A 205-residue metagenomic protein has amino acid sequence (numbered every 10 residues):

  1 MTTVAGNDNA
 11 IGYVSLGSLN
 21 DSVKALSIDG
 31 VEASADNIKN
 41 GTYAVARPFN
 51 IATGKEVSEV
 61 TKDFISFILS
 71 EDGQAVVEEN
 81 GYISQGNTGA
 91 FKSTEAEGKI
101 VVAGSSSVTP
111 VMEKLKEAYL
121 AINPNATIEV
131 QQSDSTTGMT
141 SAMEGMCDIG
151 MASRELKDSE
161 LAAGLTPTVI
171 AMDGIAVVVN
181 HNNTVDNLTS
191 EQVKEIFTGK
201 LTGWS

Functional and structural regions predicted by a protein language model:
M1-S205: Exported/periplasmic ABC-transporter solute-binding proteins
